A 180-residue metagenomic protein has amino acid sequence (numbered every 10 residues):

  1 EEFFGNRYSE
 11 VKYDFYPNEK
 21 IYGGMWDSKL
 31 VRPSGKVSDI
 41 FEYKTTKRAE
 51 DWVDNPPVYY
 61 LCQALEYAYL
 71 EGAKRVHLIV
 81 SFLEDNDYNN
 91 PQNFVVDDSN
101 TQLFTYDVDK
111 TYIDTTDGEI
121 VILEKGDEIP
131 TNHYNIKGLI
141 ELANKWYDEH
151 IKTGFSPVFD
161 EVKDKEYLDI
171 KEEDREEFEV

Functional and structural regions predicted by a protein language model:
E1-V180: Accessory terminal regions of nucleic-acid processing enzymes
